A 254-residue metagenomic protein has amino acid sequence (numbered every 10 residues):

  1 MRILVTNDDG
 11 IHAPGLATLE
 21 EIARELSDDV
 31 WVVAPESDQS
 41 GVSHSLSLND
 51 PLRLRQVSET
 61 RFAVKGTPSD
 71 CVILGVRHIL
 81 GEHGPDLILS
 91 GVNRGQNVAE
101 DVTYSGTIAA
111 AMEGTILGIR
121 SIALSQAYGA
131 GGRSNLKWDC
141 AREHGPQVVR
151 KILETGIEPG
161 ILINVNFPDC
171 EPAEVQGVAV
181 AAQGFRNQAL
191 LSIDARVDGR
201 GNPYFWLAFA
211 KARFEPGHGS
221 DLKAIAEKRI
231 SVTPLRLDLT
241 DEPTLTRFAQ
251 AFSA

Functional and structural regions predicted by a protein language model:
I3, A17-H78, E82-G84: A cross-family phosphate/adenosyl-ligand binding-site feature
D9, D38, T67-P68, N93-Q96 (+2 more regions): Short glycine-rich anion-binding loops that position phosphate/pyrophosphate groups of nucleotides and phosphorylated
V33-P35, K65, S90-N93, A123-S125 (+2 more regions): Short beta-strand segments
C71, L136-A254: Electrostatically charged, flexible surface regions
G75-E82, A109-R120: Alpha-helix C-terminal capping segments
L87: Short, Asp-centered acidic motifs that coordinate Mg2+ and/or phosphate in catalytic or ligand-binding sites
Q96-S105: Glycine/threonine-rich flexible loop motifs
T115-K137: Glycine-rich phosphate/pyrophosphate-binding loops and their adjacent beta-strand/loop elements at enzyme active sites
